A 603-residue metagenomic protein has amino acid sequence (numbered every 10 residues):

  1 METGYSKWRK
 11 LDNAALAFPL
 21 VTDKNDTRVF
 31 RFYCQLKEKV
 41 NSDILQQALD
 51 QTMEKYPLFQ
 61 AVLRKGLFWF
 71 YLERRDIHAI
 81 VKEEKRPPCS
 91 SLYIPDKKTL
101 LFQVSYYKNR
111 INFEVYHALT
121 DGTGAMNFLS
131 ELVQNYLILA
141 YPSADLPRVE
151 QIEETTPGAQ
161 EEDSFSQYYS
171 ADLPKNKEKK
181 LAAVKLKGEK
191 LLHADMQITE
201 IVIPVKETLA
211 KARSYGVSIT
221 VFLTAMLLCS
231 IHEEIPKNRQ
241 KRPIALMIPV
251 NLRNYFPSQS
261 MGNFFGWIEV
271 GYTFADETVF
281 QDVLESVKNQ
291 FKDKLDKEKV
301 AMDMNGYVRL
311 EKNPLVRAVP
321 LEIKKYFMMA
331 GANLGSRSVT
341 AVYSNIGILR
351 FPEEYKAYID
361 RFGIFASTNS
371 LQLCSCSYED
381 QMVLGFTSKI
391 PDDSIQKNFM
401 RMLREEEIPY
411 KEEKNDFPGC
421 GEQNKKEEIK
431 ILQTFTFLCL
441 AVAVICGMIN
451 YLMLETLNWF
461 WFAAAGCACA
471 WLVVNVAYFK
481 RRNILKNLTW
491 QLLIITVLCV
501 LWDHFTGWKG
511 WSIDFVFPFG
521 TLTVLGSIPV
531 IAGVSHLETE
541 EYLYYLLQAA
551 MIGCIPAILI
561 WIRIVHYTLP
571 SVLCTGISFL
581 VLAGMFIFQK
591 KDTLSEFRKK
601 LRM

Functional and structural regions predicted by a protein language model:
M1-W69, I77-Q103, E233-E413: Acyl-thioester-dependent acyl-group transfer interface
E2-N13, R110, L119-N127, E131-A210 (+1 more regions): Non-catalytic, low-complexity flexible loops and terminal extensions
K37-Y56, E114-S130, E200-K237, L384-F386 (+1 more regions): Acyl activation and transfer enzymes in specialized metabolism, enriched for ANL adenylate-forming modules
A225, V287, L488-I495, L543-C554: Central hydrophobic cores of alpha-helical transmembrane segments in multi-pass integral membrane proteins
K414-G466: N-terminal topogenic module of multi-pass integral membrane proteins
V444-A464, K480-K486, L501-G520, L537-E541 (+1 more regions): Membrane-helix interface and helix-disruption motif detector
G520-I531, E541-I562: Hydrophobic alpha-helical membrane segments
T593-M603: Short, highly charged, low-complexity non-transmembrane loops/tails of multi-pass membrane proteins
